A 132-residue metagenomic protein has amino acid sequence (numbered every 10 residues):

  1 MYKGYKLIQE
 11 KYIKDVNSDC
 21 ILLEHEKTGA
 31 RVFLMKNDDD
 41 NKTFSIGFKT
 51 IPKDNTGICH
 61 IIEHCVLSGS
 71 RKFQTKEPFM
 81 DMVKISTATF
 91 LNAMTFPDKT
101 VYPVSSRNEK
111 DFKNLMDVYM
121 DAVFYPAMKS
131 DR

Functional and structural regions predicted by a protein language model:
M1-G4, K11-S18, I61, S68-Q74 (+2 more regions): A generic short-segment signal for beta-strand/edge and adjacent turn/coil regions
M1-N41: N- or domain-start disorder-to-order transition segments that initiate the globular core
K36-L115: M16/MPP (pitrilysin/insulinase) zinc-metallopeptidase core fold and M16-derived inactive scaffolds
M116-A122: Short amphipathic alpha-helices in soluble, non-transmembrane regions that often serve as interface/regulatory elements
Y125-R132: Acidic/histidine-enriched alpha-helical segments
